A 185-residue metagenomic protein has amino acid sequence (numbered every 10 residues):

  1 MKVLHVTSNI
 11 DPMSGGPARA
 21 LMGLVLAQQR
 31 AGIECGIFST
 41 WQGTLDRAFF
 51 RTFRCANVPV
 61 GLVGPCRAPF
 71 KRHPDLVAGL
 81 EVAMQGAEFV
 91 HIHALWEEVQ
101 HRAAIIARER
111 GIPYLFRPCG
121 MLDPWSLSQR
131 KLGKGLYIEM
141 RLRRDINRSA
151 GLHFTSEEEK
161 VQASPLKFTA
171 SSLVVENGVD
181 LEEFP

Functional and structural regions predicted by a protein language model:
M1-L45, T52-V58, Q85: N-terminal subdomain of nucleotide-sugar transferases
F38, V63, V175: Hydrophobic residues at beta-strand termini and immediately following loops that shape nucleotide-binding pockets
W41, E158, G178: Carbohydrate-associated surface elements
R54-E81, I92, Q129-K134: A short, charged, and often flexible helix/loop element on the N-terminal side of the glycosyltransferase catalytic
F89-P124: An aromatic- and histidine-rich active-site surface loop
V90, N147-S156, L173: A short beta-strand/loop micro-motif in the catalytic core of glycosyltransferases that engages the nucleotide-sugar
E109, K134-L152: Membrane-proximal helix-turn-helix segments that form the acceptor-binding/catalytic region of lipid-linked
S164, G178-P185: Acidic anion/phosphate-binding donor-loop and adjacent secondary structure in glycosyltransferase catalytic cores
